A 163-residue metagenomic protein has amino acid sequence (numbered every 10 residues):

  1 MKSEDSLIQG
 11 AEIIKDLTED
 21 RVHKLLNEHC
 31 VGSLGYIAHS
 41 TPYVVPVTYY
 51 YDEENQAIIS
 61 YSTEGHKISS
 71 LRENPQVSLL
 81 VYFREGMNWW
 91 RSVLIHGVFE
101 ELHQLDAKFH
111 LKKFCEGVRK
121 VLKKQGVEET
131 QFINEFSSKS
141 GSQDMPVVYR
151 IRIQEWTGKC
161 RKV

Functional and structural regions predicted by a protein language model:
M1-N27: Extreme N-terminal tail/first-helix region
K2-D5, W89-V163: Charged, gly/pro-rich active-site loop segments
L7, D52-E54, V93: Short glycine-enriched loop/turn motifs at secondary-structure junctions
H29-T63, L79-L80: Short beta-strand segments
E53, E64, F83, E101 (+1 more regions): Non-catalytic surface loops within mature trypsin-like serine protease
H66-H96, E100: Helix-adjacent hinge/juxtasegments
